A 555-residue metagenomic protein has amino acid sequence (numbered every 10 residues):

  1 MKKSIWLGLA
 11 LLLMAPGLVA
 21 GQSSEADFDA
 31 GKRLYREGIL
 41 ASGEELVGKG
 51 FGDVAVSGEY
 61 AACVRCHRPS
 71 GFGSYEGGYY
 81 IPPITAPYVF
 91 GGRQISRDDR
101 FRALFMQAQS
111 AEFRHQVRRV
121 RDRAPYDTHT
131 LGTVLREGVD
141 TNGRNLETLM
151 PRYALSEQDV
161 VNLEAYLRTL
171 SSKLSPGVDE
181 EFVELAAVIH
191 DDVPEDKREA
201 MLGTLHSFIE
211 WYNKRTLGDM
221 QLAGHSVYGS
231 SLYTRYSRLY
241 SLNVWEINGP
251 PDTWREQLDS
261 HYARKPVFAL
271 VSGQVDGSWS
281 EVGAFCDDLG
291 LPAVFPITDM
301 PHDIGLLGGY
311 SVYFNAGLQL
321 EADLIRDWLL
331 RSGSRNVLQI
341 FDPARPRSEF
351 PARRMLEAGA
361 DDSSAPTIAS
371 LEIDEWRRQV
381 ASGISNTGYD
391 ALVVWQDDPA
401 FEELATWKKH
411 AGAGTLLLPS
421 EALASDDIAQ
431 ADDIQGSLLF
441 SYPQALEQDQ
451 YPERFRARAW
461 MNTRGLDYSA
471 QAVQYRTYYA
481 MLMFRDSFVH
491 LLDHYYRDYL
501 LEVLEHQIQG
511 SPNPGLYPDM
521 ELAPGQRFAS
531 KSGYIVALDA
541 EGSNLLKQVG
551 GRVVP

Functional and structural regions predicted by a protein language model:
M1-L7: Bacterial N-terminal signal peptides that target proteins for export
G8-G17: Bacterial N-terminal signal peptides
A20-S57: Electrostatic cytochrome c docking/interface patches
S24, A30, P125-T141, P151-P176: C-terminal capping alpha-helices of c-type cytochrome domains
R36-I39, R65-F72, V89, R136-D140 (+1 more regions): Detector for the c-type heme attachment site
E45-L46, S74-Y80, I95-S96, N145-L146 (+4 more regions): Short, solvent-exposed loop/turn and secondary-structure capping segments
G48-T128, L149-L155: Gly/Gly-Pro-rich "capping" loops immediately C-terminal to redox-active cysteine motifs in periplasmic/lumenal
R168-P555: Extracytosolic ligand-binding ectodomains
